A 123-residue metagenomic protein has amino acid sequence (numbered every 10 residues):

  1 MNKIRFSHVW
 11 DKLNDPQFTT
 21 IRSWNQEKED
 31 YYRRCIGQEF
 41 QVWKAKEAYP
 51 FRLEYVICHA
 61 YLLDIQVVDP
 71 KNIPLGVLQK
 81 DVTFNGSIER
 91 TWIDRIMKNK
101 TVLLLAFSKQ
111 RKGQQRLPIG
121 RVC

Functional and structural regions predicted by a protein language model:
M1-C123: Structured alpha/beta reader/binder surfaces that contact nucleic acids or chromatin modification marks
